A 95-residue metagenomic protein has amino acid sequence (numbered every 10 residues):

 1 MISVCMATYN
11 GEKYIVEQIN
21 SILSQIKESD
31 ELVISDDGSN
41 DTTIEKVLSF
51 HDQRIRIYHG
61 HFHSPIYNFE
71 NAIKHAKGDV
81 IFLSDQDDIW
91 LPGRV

Functional and structural regions predicted by a protein language model:
M1-S3, E31: Cell-envelope/extracellular polymer assembly enzymes that use nucleotide-activated donors
G11-S24: Short, well-formed alpha-helical segments that are part of the catalytic scaffolds of diverse glycosyltransferases
D36-E45: A conserved acidic beta->alpha catalytic loop
D37, S84-Q86: Active-site acidic Asp-centered loop
T42, D88-V95: Acidic donor-binding/catalytic loop of UDP-sugar-dependent glycosyltransferases, especially processive GT2
G60-A76: Glycine-rich, basic loop-to-helix element that forms the pyrophosphate-binding segment of sugar-nucleotide handling
I81: Short aromatic/hydrophobic "clamp" motif used to bind/position activated sugar donors
